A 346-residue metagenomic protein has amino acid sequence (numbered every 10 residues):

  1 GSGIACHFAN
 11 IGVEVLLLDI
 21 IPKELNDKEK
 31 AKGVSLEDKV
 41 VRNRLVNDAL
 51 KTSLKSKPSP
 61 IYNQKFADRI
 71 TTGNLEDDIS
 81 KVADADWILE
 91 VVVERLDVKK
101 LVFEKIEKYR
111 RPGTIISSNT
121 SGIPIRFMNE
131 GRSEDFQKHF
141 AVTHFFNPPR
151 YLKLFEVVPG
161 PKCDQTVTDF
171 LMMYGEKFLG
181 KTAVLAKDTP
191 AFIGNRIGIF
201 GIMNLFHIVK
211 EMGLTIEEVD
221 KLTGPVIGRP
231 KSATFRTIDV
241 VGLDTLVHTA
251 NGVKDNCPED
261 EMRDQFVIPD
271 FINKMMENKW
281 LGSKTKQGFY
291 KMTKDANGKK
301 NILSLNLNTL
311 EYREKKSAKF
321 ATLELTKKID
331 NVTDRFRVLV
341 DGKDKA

Functional and structural regions predicted by a protein language model:
G1-A346: N-terminal glycine-rich phosphate-binding loop for ADP-containing cofactors
